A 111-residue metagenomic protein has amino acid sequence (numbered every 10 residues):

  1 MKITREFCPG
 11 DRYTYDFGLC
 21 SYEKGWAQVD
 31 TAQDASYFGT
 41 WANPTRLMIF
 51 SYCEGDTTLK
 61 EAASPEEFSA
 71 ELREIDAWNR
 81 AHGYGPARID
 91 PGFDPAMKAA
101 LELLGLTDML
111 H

Functional and structural regions predicted by a protein language model:
M1-K2, E102-H111: Short intrinsically disordered terminal tails
M1-Y22, W26: Negatively charged, low-complexity tracts enriched in Asp/Glu with abundant Ser/Thr
Y15, E71-L72, L101: A structural signal for short hydrophobic/aromatic patches embedded in well-ordered alpha helices
C20-P91: Acidic, low-complexity, intrinsically disordered interaction modules
P91-M97, L101, G105: Amphipathic alpha-helical binding modules
